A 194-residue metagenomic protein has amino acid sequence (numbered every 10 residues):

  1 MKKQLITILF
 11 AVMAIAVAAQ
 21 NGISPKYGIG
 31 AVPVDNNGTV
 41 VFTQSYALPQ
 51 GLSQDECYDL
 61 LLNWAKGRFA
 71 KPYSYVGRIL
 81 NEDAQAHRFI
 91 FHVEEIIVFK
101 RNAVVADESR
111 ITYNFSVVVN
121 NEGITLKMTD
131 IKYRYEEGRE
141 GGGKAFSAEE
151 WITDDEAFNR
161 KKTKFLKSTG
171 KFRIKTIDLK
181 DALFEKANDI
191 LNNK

Functional and structural regions predicted by a protein language model:
M1-A16: Sec-dependent N-terminal signal peptides
Q20-K194: Ser/Thr-rich, low-complexity intrinsically disordered terminal regions
